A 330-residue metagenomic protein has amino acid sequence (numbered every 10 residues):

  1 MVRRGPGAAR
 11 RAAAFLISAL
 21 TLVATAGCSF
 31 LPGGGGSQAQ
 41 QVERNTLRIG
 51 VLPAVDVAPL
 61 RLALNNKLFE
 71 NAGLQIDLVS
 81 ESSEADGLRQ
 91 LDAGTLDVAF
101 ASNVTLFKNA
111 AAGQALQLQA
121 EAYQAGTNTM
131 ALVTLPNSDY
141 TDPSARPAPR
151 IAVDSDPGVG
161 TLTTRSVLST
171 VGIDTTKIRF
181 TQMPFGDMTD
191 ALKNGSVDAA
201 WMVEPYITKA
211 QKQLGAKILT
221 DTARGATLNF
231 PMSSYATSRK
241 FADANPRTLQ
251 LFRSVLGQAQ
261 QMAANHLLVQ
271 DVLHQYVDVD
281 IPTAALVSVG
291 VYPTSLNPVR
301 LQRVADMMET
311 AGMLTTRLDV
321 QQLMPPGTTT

Functional and structural regions predicted by a protein language model:
M1-L16: Bacterial N-terminal signal peptides that target proteins for export
V23-G27: C-terminal motif of bacterial Sec signal peptides marking the signal peptidase cleavage site
S29-P32: Bacterial signal peptide processing site
G35-V171, Q182, D198, I218-L219 (+1 more regions): Short, glycine-/small- and polar/acidic-enriched structural segments that line small-molecule recognition paths
N71, A125, R224-L228, V291-N297 (+1 more regions): Short, solvent-exposed loop/beta-turn-alpha elements that line the ligand-binding surface or hinge of extracytoplasmic
V104, T181, G186-V272: Pocket-lining segment of extracytoplasmic ligand-binding domains
D243-M313: Secondary-structure end/capping motifs
E309-T330: Conserved C-terminal helix/tail region of periplasmic/extracytoplasmic solute-binding proteins
